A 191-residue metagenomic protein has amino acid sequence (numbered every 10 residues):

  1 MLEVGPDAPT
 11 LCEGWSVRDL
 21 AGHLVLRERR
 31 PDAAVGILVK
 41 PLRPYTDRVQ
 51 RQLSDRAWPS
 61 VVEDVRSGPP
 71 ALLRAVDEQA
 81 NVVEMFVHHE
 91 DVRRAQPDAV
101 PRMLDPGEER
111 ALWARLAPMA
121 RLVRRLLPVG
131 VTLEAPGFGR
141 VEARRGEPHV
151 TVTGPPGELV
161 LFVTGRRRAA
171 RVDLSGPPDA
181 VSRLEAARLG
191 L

Functional and structural regions predicted by a protein language model:
M1, P44-L53: Soluble acyl-CoA-dependent acyltransferase catalytic core bearing the H(X)4D motif
M1-G36: An N-terminal domain-cap segment
V4-D7, R30-Y45, S60, D64-L191: Structured surface interface patches that mediate subunit assembly and partner/cofactor docking
C12-S16, Q50-L53, D77-A80, P148-T151: Short, contiguous, pocket-lining structural segments that sit at or immediately flank catalytic/ligand-binding sites
S16-V17, A57, P155: Short, structural beta-strand-to-alpha-helix junction motif
